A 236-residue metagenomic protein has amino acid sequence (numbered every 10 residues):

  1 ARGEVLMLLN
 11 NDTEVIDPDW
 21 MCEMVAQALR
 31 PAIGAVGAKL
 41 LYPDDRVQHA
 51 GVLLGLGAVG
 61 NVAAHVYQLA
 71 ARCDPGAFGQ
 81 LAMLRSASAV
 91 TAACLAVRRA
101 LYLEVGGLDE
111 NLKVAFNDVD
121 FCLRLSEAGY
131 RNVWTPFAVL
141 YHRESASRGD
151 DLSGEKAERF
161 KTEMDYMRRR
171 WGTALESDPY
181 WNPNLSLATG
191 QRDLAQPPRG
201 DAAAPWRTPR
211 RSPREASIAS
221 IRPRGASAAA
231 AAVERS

Functional and structural regions predicted by a protein language model:
A1, V15-I16, V114-A115: A short, glycine-/small-residue-rich helix N-cap motif at loop->alpha-helix starts within glycosyltransferase
G3, A32-I33, Y130: Short, high-confidence coil segments that cap the C-terminus of an alpha-helix and link into the following beta-strand
L6: Short aromatic/hydrophobic "clamp" motif used to bind/position activated sugar donors
L9-N11, D109: Active-site acidic Asp-centered loop
T13-G60: Conserved donor NDP-sugar-binding/catalytic core segment of glycosyltransferases
W20-M24, Q80-G106, N111-Y141: A short, conserved alpha-helix in the catalytic core of glycosyltransferases
G34, D44-D45, V59-S86, N132 (+2 more regions): C-terminal, non-catalytic tails of nucleotide-sugar-dependent glycosyltransferases
V36-K39, T135-P136, R143: Short glycine/serine/threonine-enriched helix-capping/active-site loop that flanks the nucleotide-sugar donor pocket
